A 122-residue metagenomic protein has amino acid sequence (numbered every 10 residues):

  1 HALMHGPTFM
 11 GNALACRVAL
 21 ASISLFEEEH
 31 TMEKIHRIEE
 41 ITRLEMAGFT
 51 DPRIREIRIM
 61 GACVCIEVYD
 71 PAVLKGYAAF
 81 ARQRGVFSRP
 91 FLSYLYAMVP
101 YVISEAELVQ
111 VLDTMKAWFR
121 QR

Functional and structural regions predicted by a protein language model:
H1-R122: Conserved N-terminal phosphate-binding loop of PLP-dependent enzymes in the Aspartate aminotransferase
